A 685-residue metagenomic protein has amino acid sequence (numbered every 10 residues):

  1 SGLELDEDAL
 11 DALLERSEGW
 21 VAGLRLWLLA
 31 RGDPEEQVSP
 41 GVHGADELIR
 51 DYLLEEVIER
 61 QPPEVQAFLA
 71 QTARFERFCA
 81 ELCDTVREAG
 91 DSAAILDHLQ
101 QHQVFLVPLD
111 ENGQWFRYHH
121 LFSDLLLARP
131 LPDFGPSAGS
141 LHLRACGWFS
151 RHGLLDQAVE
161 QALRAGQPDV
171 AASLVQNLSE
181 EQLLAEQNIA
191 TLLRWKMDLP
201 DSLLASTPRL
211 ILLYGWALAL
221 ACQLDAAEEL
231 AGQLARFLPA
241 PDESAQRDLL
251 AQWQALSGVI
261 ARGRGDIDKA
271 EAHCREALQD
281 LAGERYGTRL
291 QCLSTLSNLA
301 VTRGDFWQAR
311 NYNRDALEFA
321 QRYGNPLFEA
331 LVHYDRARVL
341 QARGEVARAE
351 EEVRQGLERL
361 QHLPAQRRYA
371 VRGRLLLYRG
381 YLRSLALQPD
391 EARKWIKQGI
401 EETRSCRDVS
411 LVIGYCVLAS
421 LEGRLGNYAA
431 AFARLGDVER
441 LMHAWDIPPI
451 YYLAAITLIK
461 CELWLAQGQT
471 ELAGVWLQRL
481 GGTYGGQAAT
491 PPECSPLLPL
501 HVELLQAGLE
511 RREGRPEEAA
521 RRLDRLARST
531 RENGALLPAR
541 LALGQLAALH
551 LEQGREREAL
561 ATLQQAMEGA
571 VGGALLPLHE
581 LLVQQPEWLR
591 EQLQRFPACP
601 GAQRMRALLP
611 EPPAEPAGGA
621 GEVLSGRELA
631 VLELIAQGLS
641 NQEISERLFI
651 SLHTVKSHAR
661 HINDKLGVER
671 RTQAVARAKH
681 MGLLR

Functional and structural regions predicted by a protein language model:
L3-L48, P63-Q66, R74, E88-A89 (+2 more regions): Amphipathic alpha-helical "lid/sensor" segments that cap RecA-like P-loop NTPase cores
D8, R50-L131, S140-L143, R322: C-terminal boundary/linker of central alpha/beta nucleotide-binding cores
G135-A221, D225-L230, E518-R521: Extended alpha-helical scaffolding segments used for macromolecular assembly and cargo binding
G153-D156, P168-A172, S206-I211, S244-Q252 (+11 more regions): Alpha-solenoid helical repeat architecture
V159, S179-E180, K196-P200, G232-D242 (+8 more regions): Amphipathic alpha-helical segments of tetratricopeptide repeats
P613-R660, D664-K665, E669, Q673-R685: Helix-turn-helix DNA-binding segment
